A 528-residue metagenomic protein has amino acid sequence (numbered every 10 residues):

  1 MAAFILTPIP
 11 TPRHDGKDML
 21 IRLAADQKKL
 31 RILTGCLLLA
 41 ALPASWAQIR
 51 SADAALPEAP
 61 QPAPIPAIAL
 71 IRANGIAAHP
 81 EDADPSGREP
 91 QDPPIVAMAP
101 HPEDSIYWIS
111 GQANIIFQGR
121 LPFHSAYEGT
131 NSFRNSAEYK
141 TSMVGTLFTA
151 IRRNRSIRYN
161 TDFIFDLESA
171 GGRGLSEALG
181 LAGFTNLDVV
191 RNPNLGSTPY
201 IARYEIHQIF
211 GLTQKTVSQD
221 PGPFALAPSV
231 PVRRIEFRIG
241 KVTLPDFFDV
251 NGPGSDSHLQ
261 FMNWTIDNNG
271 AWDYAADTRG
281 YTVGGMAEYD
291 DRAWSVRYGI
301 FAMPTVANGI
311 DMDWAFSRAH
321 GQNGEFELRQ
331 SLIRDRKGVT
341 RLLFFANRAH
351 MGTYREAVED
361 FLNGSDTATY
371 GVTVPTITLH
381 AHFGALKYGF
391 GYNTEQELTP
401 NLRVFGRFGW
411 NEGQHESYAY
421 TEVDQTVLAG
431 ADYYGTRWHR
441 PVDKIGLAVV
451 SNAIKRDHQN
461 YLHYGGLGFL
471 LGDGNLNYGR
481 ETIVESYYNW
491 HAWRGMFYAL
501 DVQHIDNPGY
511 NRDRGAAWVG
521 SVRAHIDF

Functional and structural regions predicted by a protein language model:
F4, L20-L23, L39, P43-A137 (+3 more regions): N-terminal periplasmic/intermembrane-space "pro-region" immediately following the signal or transit peptide
A97-I109, L121-P122, A150-F163, G211-R234 (+6 more regions): Short loop/turn motifs that connect adjacent beta-strands in outer-membrane beta-barrel proteins
Y107, T141-L147, Y200-I206, I235 (+7 more regions): Hydrophobic, lipid-facing positions within transmembrane beta-strands of outer-membrane proteins
A113-G119, F165-S169, F237-K241, Y298-A302 (+8 more regions): Transmembrane beta-barrel strands of outer-membrane/channel proteins
I151-R155, Q208-F210, K241, E288-D291 (+6 more regions): Residue-level signature of outer-membrane beta-barrel architecture
G180-G196, Y200, K215-E325, G465-L476: Surface-exposed coil loops of outer-membrane beta-barrel proteins
R203-K215, L447, A516-F528: Outer-membrane beta-barrel "beta-signal"
E327, L343-G384, F405, E412 (+1 more regions): Outer membrane beta-barrel transmembrane domains
